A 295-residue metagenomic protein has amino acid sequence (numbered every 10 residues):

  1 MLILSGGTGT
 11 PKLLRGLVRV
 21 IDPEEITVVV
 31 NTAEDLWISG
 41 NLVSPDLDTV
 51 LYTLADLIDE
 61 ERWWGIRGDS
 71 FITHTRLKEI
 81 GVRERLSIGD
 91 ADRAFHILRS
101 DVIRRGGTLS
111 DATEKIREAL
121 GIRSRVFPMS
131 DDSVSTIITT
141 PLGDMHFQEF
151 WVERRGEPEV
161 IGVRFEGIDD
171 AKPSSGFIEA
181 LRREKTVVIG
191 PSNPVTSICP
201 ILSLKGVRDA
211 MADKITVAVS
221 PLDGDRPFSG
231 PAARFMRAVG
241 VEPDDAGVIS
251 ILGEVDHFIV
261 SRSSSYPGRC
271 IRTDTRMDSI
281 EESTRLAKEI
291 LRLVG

Functional and structural regions predicted by a protein language model:
M1-T49: Gly/lys/ser-thr-rich phosphate-binding loops in alpha/beta enzymes that coordinate phosphoanhydride or phosphate groups
R19-E24, R208-K214, L252-G253: Short, conserved loop/helix-junction motifs that constitute active-site signature segments in enzyme catalytic cores
T27-N31, I215-L222, H257-R262: Short internal beta-strands
V30-F165: Electropositive, gly/pro-rich neighborhoods at or near active sites that engage anionic ligands
A33-E34, K214-S229, T275: Short, flexible loop segments at boundaries between secondary-structure elements
I161-A180: Active-site glycine-rich loop that binds ribose-phosphate moieties when present
P200-D209: Charged helix-capping and loop-helix junction motifs
S229-G295: C-terminal functional extensions of proteins
